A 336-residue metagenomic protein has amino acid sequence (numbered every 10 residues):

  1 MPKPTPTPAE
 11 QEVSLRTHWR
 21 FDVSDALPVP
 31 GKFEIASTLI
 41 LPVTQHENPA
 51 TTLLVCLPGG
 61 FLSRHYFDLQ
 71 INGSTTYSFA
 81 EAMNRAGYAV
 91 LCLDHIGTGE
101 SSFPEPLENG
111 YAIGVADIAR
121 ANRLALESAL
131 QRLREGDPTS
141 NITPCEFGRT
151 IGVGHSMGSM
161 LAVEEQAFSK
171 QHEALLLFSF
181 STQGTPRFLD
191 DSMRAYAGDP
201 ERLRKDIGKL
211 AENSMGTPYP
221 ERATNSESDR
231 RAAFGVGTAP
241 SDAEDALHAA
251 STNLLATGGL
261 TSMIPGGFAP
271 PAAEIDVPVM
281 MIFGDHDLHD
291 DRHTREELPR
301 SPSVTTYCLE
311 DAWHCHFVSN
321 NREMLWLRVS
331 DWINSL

Functional and structural regions predicted by a protein language model:
M1-P49: N-terminal cap/lid segment of alpha/beta-hydrolase-fold proteins
T44-C92: Short, surface-exposed "cap/lid" segments of acyl-processing enzymes
H65, L93-A112: Glycine-rich "HGGG/HGxG" loop immediately N-terminal to the catalytic nucleophile of the alpha/beta-hydrolase
Y111-P144: Alpha/beta-hydrolase active-site loop
C145-T185: Conserved hydrolase catalytic core segment
D190-D291: Alpha/beta-hydrolase
F283-W313: Conserved loop-alpha-helix segment in the C-terminal half of the alpha/beta-hydrolase fold that carries the catalytic
A312-M324: Catalytic histidine-centered segment of alpha/beta-hydrolase-like enzymes
